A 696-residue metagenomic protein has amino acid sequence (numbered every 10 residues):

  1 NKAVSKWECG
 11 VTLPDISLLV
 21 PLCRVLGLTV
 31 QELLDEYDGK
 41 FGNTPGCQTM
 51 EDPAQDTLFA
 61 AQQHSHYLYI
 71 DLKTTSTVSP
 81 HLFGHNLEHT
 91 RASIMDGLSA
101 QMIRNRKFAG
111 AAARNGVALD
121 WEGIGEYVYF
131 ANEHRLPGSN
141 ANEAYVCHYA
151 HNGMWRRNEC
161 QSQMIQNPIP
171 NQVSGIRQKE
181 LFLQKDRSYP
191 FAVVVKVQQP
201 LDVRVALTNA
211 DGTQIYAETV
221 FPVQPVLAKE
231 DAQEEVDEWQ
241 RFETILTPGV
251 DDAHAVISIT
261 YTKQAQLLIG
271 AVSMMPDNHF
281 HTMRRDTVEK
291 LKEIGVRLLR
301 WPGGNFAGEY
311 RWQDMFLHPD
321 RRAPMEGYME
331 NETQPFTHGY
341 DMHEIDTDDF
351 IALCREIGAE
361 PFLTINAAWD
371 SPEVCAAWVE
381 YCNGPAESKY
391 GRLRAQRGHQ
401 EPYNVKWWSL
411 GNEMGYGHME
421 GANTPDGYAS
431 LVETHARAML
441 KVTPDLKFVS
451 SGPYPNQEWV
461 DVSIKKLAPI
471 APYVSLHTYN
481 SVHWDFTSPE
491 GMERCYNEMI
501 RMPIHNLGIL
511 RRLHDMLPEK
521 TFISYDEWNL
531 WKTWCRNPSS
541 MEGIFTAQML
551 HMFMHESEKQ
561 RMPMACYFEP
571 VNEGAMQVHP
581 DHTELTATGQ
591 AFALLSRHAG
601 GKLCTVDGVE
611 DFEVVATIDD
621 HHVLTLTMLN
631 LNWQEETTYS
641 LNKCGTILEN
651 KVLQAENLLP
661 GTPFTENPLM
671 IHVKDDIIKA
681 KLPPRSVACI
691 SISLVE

Functional and structural regions predicted by a protein language model:
N1-L13, D35-D38: Recognition helix of helix-turn-helix/homeodomain-like DNA-binding domains that insert into the DNA major groove
S17-E32: DNA major-groove recognition helix of helix-turn-helix/homeodomain DNA-binding modules
T29, Q48-H343, E360, A376 (+5 more regions): Extracellular and organelle-lumenal recognition/adhesion modules and their flexible linkers in secreted
H89-T90, T521-D620: Aromatic/acidic polysaccharide-binding cleft in carbohydrate-active enzymes
A255-I259, T424-G543: Noncatalytic carbohydrate-binding groove/subsite architecture in carbohydrate-active enzymes
P302-G303, K389-N423, T478-N480, T521-N529: Active-site groove signature of glycoside hydrolases
D611-T646, N650, R685-S691: Carbohydrate-binding surface patches
L669-E696: C-terminal beta-strand-rich structural cap/linker in extracellular carbohydrate-active enzymes
